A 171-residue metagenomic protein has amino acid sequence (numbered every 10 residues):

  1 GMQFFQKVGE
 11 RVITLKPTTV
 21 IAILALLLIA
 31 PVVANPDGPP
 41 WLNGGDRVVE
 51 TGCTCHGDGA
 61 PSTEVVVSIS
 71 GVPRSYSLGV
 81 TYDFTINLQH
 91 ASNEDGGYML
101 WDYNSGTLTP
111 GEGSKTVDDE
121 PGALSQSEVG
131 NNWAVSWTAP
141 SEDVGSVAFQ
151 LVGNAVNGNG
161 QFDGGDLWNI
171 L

Functional and structural regions predicted by a protein language model:
G1-P36: Secretory targeting signatures
I29-L171: Sequence context surrounding c-type heme c attachment/ligation sites in exported
